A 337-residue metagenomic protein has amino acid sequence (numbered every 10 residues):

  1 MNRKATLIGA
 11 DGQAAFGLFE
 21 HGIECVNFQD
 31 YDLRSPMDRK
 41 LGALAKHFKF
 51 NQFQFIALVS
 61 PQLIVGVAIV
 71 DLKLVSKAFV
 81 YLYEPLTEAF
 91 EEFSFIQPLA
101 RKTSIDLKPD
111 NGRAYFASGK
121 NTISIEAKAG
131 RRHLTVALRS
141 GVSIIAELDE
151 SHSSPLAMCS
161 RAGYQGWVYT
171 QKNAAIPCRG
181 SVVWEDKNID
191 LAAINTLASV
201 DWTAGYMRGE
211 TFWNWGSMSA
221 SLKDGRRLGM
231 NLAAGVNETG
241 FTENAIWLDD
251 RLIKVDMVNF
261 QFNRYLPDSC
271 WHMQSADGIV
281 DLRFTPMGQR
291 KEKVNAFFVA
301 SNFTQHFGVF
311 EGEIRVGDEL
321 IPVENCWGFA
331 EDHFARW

Functional and structural regions predicted by a protein language model:
M1-W337: Structured soluble/peripheral alpha/beta segments that form catalytic or ligand/cofactor-binding pockets
